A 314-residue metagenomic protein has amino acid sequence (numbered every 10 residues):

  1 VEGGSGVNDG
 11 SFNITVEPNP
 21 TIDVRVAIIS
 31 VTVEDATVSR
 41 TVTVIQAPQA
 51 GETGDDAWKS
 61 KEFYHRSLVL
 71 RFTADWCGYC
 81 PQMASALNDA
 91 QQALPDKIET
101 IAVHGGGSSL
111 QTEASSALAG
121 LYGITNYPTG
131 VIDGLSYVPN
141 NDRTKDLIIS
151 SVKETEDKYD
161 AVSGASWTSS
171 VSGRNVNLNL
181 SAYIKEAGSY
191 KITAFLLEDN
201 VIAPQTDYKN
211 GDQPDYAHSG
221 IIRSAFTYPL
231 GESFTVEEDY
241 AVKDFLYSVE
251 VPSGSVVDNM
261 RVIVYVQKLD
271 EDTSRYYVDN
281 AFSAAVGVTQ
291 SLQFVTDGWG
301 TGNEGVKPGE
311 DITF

Functional and structural regions predicted by a protein language model:
V1-T15: Surface-exposed binding patches on compact interaction domains or structured appendages
S5-G6, S169-R174, N303-I312: Short, solvent-exposed loop/linker segments at the N-terminal edge of repeated beta-sheet extracellular domains
G10-I14, A241-V249, I312: Short strand-edge motifs at loop-to-beta-strand transitions and within beta-strands of extracellular beta-rich domains
F12-I14, D23-D35, F314: A short beta-strand micro-motif common to beta-rich folds, especially ectodomain repeats
A36-A50: C-terminal edge beta-strand
D56-V103: Local sequence-structure signature of Cys/Sec-based thiol-disulfide redox active-site neighborhoods
R71, V295-K307: Short, solvent-exposed loop/edge segments of extracellular or virion-exposed proteins
D89, D96-Q293: Short, conserved sequence motifs used for protein processing/export or organelle targeting and for catalysis
